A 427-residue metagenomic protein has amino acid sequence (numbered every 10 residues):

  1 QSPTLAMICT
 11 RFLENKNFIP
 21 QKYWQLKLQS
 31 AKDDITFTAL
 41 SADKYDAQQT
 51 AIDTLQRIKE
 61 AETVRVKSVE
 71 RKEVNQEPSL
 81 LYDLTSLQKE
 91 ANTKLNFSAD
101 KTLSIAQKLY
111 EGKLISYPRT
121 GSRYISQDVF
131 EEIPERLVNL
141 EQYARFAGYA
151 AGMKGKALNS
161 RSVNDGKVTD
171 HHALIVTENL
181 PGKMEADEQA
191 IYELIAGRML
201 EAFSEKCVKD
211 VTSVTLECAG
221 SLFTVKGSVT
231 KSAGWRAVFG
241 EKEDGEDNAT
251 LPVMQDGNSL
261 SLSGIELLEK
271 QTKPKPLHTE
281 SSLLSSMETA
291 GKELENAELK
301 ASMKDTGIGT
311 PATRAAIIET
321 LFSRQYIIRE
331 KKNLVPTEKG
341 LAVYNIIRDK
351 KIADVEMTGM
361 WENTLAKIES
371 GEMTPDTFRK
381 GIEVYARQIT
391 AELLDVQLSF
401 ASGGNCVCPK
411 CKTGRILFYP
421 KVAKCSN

Functional and structural regions predicted by a protein language model:
S2-S30, S68-N75: C-terminal or mid-to-C-terminal helical accessory/interaction module adjacent to the motor/catalytic core
N17, L55, A99-D100, G121-N427: Basic, low-complexity terminal or inter-domain segments flanking catalytic cores
L28-D33, L216-G220: Short acidic, glycine-rich loop/turn motifs
Y45-Y82, Q88, G291: Metal- or metallocofactor-binding catalytic centers and their adjacent structured scaffolds across diverse enzyme
L81-E90, I175, I265-E266: Short, hydrophobic beta-strand segments
E90, K94-S98, T102: A conserved hydrophobic secondary-structure block that centers on an alpha-helix together with its immediately flanking
L114-P118: Secretory-pathway/luminal and periplasmic proteins that interact with or process carbohydrate-rich
